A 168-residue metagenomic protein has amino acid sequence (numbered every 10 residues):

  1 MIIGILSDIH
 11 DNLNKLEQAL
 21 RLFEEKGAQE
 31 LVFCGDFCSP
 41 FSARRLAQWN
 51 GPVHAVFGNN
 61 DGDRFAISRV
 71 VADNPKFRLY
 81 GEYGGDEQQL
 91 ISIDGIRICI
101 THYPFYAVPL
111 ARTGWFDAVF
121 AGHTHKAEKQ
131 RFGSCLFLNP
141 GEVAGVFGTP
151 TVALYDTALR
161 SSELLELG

Functional and structural regions predicted by a protein language model:
M1-P52, S68-K76, D86, G168: N-terminal active-site segment of His-dependent metallophosphoesterases
I3, E30, I96-I98, A118: Structural motif
S7-H10, G35-F37, G58-D61, Y103-F105 (+2 more regions): Active-site metal-binding loops of divalent metal-dependent hydrolases
F23-G27, I93, T113-G114: Glycine-rich phosphate-binding loop signature in dinucleotide/nucleotide-binding domains
S42, D86-E87, K126, T151: Residue-level marker for the onset of beta-strands and adjacent loop->beta junctions in well-ordered domains
N50-C99: Helix-adjacent hinge/juxtasegments
H54, R97, Y103-E166: Conserved beta-sheet core of the metallophosphoesterase superfamily
